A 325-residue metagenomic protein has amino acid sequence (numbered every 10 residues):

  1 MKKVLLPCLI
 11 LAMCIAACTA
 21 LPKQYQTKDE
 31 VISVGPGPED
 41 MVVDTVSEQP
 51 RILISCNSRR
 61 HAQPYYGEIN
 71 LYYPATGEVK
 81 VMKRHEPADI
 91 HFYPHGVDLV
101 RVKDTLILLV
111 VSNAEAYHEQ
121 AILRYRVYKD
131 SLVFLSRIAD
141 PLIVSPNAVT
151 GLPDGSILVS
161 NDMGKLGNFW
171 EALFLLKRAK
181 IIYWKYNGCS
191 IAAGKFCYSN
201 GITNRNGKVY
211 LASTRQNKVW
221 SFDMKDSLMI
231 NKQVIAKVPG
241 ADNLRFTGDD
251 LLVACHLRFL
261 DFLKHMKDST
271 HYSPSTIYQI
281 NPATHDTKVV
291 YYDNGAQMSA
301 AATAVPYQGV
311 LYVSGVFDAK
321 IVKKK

Functional and structural regions predicted by a protein language model:
I15-A17: C-terminal motif of bacterial Sec signal peptides marking the signal peptidase cleavage site
T27-S33, E78-I90, V133-A139, N187-G194 (+2 more regions): A short beta-strand motif characteristic of beta-propeller blades
G35-D44, Q49, P64-Y65, E86-R101 (+6 more regions): Beta-rich, blade/repeat-based domains predominating in secreted/periplasmic proteins but also intracellular
L53-Y65, V110-A114, V159-L176, V253-S273 (+1 more regions): Short, conserved, GDST-rich strand-edge loop motifs in beta-rich repeat architectures
R59, G67-N113, N243: Blade-loop segments of beta-propeller domains
Y65-N70, A121-L123, W170, A179-I182 (+3 more regions): A short loop-to-beta-strand structural motif that recurs across blades of beta-propeller domains
V238-V289: Loop/turn-rich, solvent-exposed surfaces of beta-rich toroidal or solenoidal domains
A300-K325: Blade-level signature of beta-propeller repeat domains, shared across WD40, Kelch, NHL, RCC1 and BNR/Asp-box propellers
